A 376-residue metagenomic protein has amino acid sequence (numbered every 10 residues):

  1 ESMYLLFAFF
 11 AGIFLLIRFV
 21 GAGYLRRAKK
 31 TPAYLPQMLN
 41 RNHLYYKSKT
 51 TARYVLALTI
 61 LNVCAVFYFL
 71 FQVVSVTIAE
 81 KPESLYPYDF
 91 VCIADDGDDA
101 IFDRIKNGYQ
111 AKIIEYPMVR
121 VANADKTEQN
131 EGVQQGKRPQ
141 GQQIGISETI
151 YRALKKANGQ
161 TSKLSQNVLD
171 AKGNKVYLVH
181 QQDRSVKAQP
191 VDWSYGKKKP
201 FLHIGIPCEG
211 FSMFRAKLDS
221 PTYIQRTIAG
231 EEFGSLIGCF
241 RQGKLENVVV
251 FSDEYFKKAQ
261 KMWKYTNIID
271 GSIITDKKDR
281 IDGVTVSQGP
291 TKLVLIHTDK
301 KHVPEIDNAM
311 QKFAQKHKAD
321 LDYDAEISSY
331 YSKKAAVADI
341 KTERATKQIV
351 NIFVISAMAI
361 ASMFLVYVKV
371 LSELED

Functional and structural regions predicted by a protein language model:
E1-E80: Alpha-helical transmembrane segments, especially those used as permease/efflux helices and single-pass anchors
F10-F19, L295-E305, M363-K369: Hydrophobic alpha-helical membrane-embedded segments
T31-L35, A338, T342, L371-L374: Short helix-coil transition sites and intra-membrane helix breaks within transmembrane domains of multi-pass
H43-T50, Y54-A57, T342-I355, A359-S362: Membrane-embedded alpha-helical bundles that form the substrate/pore pathway in multi-pass transport systems
K47, I78, A309-K316, V366-K369: Generic, well-ordered alpha-helical scaffold segments in large soluble proteins
R53, K316-A319, Y323, M363-V366: Intrinsically disordered or highly flexible coil/loop and linker segments, enriched in small and charged/polar residues
P82-N351, S356-A357: Basic-flanked hydrophobic alpha-helices used for secretion and membrane insertion
A357-D376: A hydrophobic alpha-helix feature that marks transmembrane segments and, especially, their cytosolic C-terminal ends
